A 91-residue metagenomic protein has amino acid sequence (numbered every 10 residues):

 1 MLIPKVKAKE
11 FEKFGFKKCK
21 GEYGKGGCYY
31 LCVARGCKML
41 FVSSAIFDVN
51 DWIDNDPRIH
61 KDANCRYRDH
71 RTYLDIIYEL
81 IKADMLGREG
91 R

Functional and structural regions predicted by a protein language model:
L2-K20: Amphipathic alpha-helical segments
I3-P4, V42, V49, R88: Absolute N-terminal positional cue centered near the fourth residue
C19-I77: Acidic, low-complexity, intrinsically disordered interaction modules
L80-I81: Structured beta-rich ligand-binding regulatory domains in large eukaryotic signaling proteins
M85-R91: Short acidic DE-rich linear segments
